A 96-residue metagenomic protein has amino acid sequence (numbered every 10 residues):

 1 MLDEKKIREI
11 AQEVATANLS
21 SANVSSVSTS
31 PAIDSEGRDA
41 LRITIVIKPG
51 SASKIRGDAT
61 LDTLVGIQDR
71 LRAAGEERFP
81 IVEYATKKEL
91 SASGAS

Functional and structural regions predicted by a protein language model:
M1-V27: Low-complexity, Ser/Thr/Pro-rich intrinsically disordered segments found in N-terminal tails, propeptides, targeting
I7-T16, S53-E76: Short, non-transmembrane amphipathic alpha-helical segments
S21-I47: Short edge beta-strands and adjacent turn/loop segments
S35-A40, E89-S96: Short, solvent-exposed polar/charged micro-motifs at secondary-structure junctions
I47-S53: Short, charged/polar surface micro-motifs in flexible loops or helix N-caps
I67-G94: A short amphipathic beta-strand at an alpha->beta junction
